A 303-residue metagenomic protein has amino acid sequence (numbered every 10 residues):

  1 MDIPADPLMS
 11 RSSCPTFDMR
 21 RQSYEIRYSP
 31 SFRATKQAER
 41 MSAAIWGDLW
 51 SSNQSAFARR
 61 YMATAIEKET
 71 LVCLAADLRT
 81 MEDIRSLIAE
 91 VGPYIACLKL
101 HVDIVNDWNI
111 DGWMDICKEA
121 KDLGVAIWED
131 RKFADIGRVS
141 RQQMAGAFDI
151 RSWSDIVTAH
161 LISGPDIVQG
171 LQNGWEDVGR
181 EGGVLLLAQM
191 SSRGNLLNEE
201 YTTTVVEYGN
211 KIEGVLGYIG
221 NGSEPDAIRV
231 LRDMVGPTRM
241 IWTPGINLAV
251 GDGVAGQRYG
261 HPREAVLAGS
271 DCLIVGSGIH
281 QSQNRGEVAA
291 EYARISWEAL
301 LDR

Functional and structural regions predicted by a protein language model:
S10-S13, R20: Low-acidity, Ser/Thr- and Arg-rich intrinsically disordered low-complexity segments
C14, Y24-W128, D135-I136, L197-Y201 (+5 more regions): Conserved N-terminal beta1-alpha1 strand-loop-helix module at the mouth
T70-A76, L98-L100, I127-R131, V157-A159 (+4 more regions): Hydrophobic faces of well-ordered beta-strands that scaffold small-molecule active sites in alpha/beta enzyme cores
W113-E129, L231-N247, S296-D302: Alpha-helix-loop-beta-strand connector modules within alpha/beta enzyme cores
A134-V230, P237-T238, A249-G251: Conserved anion-binding
S152-S163, P262, V266-V288: Glycine-rich phosphate-binding active-site loops on the catalytic face of alpha/beta enzymes
G222-I274: A C-terminal functional module that forms or caps the active site or interfaces directly with catalytic machinery
I279-R303: C-terminal helical cap(s) of enzyme catalytic domains, especially alpha/beta-barrels
